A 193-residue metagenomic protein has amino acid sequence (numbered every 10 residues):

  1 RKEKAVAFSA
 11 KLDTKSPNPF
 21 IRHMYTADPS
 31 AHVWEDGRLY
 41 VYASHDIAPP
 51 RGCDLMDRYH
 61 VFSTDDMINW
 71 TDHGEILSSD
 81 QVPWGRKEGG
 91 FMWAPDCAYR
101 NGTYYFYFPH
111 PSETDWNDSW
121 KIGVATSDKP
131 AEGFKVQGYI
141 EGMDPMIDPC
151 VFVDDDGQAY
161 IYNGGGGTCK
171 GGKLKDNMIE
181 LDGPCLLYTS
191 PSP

Functional and structural regions predicted by a protein language model:
F8-R22: A short helix->beta-strand "capping" segment at the edge of beta-propeller domains
A31-G52, G74, G85-E88, W93-D115 (+2 more regions): Hydrophobic core segments of beta-strands in well-ordered, beta-rich domains
S44-T71: Beta-propeller domains
M56-R58, N117-G123, T168-G172: Structural motif
H60-T64, G123-D128: Beta-propeller blade signature
D66-M67, S127-A131, L174-L181: Short loop/turn segments immediately following beta-strands, especially the blade-tip and inter-blade linker loops
I76-K87, L187: Surface-exposed loop and turn segments in beta-propeller and other repeat-based domains that flank or scaffold
Y188-P193: Conserved small/polar residues in nucleotide/adenosyl-binding loops
